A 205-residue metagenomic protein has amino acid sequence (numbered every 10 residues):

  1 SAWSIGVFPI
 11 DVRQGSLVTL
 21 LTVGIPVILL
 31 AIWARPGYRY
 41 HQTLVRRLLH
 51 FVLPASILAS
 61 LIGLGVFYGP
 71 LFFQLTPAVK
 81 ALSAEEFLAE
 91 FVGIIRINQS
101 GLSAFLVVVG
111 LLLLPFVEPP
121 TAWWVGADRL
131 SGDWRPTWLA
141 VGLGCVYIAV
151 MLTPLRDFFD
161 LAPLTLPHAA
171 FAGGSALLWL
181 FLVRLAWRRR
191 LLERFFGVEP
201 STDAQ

Functional and structural regions predicted by a protein language model:
S1-A122: Membrane-embedded transport module
I10, F91-N98, R129-L130, L161-H168: Interfacial loop-to-helix junctions that mark the boundaries of transmembrane helices in multi-pass membrane
V45-R46, G126-P136, G197: Cytoplasmic-side transmembrane-helix entry/capping segments in multi-pass membrane proteins
L49-I57, D133-L143: Small-residue-rich segments of transmembrane alpha-helices in multi-pass membrane proteins, especially helix faces
L58-L71, V141-D157: Hydrophobic alpha-helical transmembrane segments in multi-pass integral membrane proteins
G110, H168-A186: Alpha-helical membrane-embedded segments
P119-A122, V183-E199: Membrane-interface capping segments at transmembrane-helix boundaries
V150-A170: Extracellular/periplasmic helix-loop-helix junctions in multi-pass membrane proteins
